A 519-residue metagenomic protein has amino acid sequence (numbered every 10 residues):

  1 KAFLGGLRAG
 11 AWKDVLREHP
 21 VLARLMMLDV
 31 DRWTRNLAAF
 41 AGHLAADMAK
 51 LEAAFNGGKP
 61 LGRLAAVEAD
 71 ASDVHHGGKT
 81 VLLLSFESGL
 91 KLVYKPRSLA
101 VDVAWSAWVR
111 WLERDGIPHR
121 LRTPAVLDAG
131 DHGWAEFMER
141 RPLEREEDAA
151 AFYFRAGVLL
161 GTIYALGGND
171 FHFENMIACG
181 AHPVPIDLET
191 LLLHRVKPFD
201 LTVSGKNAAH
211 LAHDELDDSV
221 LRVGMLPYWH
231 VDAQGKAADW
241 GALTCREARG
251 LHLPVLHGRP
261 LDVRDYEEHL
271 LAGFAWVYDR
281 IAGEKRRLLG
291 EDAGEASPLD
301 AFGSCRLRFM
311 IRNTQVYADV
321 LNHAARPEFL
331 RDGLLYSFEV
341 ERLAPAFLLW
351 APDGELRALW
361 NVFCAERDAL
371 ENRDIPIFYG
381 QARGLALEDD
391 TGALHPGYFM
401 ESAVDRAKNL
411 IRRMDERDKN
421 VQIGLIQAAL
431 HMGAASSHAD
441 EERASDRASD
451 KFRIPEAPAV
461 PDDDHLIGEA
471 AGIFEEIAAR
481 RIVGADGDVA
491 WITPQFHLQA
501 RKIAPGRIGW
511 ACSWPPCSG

Functional and structural regions predicted by a protein language model:
K1-G168, H182-V184, A435: Conserved ATP-binding subdomain of kinase catalytic cores across diverse folds
A9-A45, H182-F474: C-terminal catalytic region of ATP-dependent kinase domains
D148-A156, A212, P505-G509, S513: Secondary-structure capping and boundary motifs in well-ordered enzyme cores
E174-M176: Hydrophobic residue at the +6 position relative to the catalytic HRD Asp in the kinase catalytic loop
A178-G180: Activation-loop N-terminal segment of eukaryotic-like protein kinases
S445-P515: Low-complexity, Ser/Thr/Pro/Gly-enriched N-terminal "stalk/linker" regions
S518-G519: Glycine-centered small-residue motifs that form tight turns and secondary-structure capping sites at repeat-unit
